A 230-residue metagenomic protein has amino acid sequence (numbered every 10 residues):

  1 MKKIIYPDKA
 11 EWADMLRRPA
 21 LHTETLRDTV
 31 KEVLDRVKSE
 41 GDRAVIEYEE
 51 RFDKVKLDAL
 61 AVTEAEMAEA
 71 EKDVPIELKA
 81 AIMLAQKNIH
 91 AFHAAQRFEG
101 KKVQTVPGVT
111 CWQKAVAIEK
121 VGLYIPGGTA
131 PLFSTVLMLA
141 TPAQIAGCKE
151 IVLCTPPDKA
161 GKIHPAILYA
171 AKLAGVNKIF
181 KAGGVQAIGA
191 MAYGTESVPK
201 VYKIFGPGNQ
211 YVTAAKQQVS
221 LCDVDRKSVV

Functional and structural regions predicted by a protein language model:
M1-E119: N-terminal Rossmann-like NAD(P)+-binding subdomain of aldehyde/semialdehyde dehydrogenases
V103-Y169: Conserved small-residue-rich beta-alpha loop and adjacent elements that most often cradle the phosphate/pyrophosphate
T129-A140, K162-I163, A187-M191, N209-A215 (+1 more regions): Short glycine/serine/threonine-rich phosphate/pyrophosphate-binding segments that cradle anionic phosphate groups
M138-K149, K172-A174, A192-V198, K216: Alpha-helix C-terminal capping segments
T155-D158, G184, N209: Short, ordered loop/turn segments at secondary-structure junctions
I167-A187: A glycine-rich helix N-cap at a beta->alpha junction
K181-Y202: A charged, well-structured terminal subsegment
S228-V230: Conserved small/polar residues in nucleotide/adenosyl-binding loops
